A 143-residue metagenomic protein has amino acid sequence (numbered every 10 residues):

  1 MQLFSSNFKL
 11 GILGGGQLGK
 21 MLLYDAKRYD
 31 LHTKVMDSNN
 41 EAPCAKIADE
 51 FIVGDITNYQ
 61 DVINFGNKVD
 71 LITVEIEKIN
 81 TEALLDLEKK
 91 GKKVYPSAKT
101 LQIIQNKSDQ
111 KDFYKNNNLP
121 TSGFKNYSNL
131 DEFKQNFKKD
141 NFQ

Functional and structural regions predicted by a protein language model:
M1-T100, I104-Q105, D109: ATP-binding N-terminal substructure of ATP-dependent carboxylate-amine bond-forming enzymes
I103-Q143: Active-site nucleotide/adenylate-binding loops and adjacent lid/helix of ATP-dependent enzymes
